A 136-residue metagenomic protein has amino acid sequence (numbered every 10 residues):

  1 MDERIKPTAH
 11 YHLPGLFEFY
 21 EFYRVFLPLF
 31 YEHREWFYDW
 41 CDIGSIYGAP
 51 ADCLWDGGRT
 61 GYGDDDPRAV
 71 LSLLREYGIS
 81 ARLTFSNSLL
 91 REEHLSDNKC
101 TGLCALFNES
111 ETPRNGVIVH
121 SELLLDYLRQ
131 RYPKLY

Functional and structural regions predicted by a protein language model:
D2-Y11: Extreme N-terminal starter segment of soluble prokaryotic enzymes
L13-R34, W40-Y136: Active-site beta->alpha loop and helix N-cap motifs at the rims of alpha/beta catalytic domains
